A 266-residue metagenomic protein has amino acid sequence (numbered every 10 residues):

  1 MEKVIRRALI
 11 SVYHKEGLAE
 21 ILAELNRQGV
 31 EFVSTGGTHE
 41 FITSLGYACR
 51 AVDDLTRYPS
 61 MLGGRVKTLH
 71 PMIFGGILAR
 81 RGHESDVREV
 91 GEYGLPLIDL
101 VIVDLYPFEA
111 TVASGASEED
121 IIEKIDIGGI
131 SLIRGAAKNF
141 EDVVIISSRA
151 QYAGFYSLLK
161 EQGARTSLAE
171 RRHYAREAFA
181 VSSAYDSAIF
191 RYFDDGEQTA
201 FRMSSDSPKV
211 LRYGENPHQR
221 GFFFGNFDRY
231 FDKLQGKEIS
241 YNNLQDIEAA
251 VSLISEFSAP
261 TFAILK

Functional and structural regions predicted by a protein language model:
M1-L55: N-terminal glycine-/serine-/threonine-rich phosphate-binding loop
V4-R7, R27-V30, L45-A48, H70-F74 (+9 more regions): Short coil/turn connectors at secondary-structure junctions
S11, L78, V101-Y106, I146-S147 (+2 more regions): Short beta-strand segments
E20-L22, T43-Y47, S60-G64, E89 (+5 more regions): Short acidic, glycine/serine/threonine-rich loops at helix termini
G37-P107, A200: Glycine-rich nucleotide/cofactor/substrate-binding loop typically near the N-terminus or early in the first domain
L100-E123, I127-A169, R220, G225-F231: A short, charged helix-loop
A150-L158, G163-K266: Active-site loops and adjacent core secondary-structure elements that bind or stabilize anionic groups
